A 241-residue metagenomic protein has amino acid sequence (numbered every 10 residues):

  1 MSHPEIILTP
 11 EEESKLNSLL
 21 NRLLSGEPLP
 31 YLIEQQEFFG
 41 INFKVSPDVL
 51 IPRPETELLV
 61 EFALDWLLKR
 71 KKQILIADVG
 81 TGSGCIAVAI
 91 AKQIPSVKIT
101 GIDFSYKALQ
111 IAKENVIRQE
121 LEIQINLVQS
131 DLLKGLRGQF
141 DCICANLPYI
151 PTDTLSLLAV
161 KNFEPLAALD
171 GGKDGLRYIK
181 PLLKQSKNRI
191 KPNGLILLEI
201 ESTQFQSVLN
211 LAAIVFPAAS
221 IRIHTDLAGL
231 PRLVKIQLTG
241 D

Functional and structural regions predicted by a protein language model:
M1-W66: Conserved AdoMet
K15-S18, L58, F62, I111 (+4 more regions): Alpha-helical elements of Rossmann-like donor-binding domains used by nucleotide-donor carbohydrate transfer enzymes
G26, I90, D141, K161 (+1 more regions): S-adenosylmethionine
P30, I150-D153, T203: Active-site beta-alpha loop architecture of Rossmann-like, nucleotide-cofactor-dependent enzymes
K44, K173-Q237: Conserved Class I SAM-dependent methyltransferase catalytic core
L58-A159: Conserved SAM/SAH cofactor-binding pocket of Class I
L147-Y178: Mobile active-site "lid"/loop adjacent to the S-adenosyl-L-methionine
G240-D241: Flexible, glycine-/basic-rich loop-and-beta segments that form/coincide with the SAM-dependent methyltransferase
